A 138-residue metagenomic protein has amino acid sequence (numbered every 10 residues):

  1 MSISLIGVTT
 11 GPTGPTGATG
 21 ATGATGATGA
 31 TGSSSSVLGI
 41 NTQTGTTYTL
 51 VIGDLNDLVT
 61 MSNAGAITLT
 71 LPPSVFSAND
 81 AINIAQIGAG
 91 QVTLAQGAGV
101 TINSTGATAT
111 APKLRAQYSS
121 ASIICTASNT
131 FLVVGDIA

Functional and structural regions predicted by a protein language model:
M1: Extended, Lys/Arg-rich, non-catalytic nucleic-acid recognition/anchoring regions of very large nucleic-acid-interacting
L5-S35: Collagen/collagen-like triple-helix recognition
T13-T16, P73, G97, K113: Generic low-complexity segments that are intrinsically disordered, proline-rich and/or Lys/Arg-biased
T31-G99, N103, T126-A138: Exposed extracellular interaction/assembly regions and N-terminal maturation sites
A98-R115: Terminal beta-strand-rich extracellular "head" domains that mediate receptor/glycan or other ligand binding
L114-Q117, D136-I137: Sequence/structural signature of small/polar-enriched beta-strand/turn repeats that build beta-strand-rich repeat
A116-T126: Extracellular disulfide-bonded cysteine-rich modules/repeats
